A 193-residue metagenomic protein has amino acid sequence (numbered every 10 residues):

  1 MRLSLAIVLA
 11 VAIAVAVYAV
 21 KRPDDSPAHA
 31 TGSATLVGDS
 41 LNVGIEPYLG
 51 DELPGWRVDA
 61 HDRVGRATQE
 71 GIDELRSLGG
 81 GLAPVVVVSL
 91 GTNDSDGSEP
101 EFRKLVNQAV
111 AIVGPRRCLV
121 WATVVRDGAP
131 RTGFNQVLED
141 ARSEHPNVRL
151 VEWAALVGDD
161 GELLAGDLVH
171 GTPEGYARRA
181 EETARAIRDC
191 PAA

Functional and structural regions predicted by a protein language model:
R2-Y18: Hydrophobic membrane-insertion alpha-helices, especially the h-region of bacterial N-terminal signal peptides
S4, P23-D24, E181: Small/flexible residues
A6-V8, H29, E46, L138-E139 (+2 more regions): Short, flexible coil/linker segments at or flanking structured domains
Y18-L82, V86: Serine-esterase "nucleophile elbow" of acetyl-processing enzymes
G55-R57, I72-A193: Alpha-helical cap/lid subdomain in secreted, periplasmic, or secretory-pathway luminal O-acyl-processing enzymes
